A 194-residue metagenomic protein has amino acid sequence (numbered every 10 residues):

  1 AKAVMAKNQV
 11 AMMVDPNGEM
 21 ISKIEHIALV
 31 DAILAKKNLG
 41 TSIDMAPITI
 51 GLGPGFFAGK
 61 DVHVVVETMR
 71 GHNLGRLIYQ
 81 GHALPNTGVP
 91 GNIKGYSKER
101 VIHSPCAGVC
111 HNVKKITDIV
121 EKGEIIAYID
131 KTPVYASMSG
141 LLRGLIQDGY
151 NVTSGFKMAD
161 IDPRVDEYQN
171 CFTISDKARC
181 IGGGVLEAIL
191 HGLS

Functional and structural regions predicted by a protein language model:
A1-S194: Well-ordered secondary-structure scaffolds
